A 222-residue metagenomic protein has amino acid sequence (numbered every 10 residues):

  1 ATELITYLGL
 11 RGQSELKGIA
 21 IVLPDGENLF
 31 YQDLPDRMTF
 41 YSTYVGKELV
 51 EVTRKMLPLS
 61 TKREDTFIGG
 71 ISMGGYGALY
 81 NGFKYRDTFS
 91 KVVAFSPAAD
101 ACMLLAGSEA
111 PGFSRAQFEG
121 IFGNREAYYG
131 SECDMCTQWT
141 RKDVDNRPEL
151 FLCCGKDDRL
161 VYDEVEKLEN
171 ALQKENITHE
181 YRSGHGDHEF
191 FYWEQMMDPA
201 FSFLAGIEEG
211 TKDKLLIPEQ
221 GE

Functional and structural regions predicted by a protein language model:
A1-E222: Non-catalytic cap/lid and distal C-terminal segments of serine-dependent acyl enzymes
